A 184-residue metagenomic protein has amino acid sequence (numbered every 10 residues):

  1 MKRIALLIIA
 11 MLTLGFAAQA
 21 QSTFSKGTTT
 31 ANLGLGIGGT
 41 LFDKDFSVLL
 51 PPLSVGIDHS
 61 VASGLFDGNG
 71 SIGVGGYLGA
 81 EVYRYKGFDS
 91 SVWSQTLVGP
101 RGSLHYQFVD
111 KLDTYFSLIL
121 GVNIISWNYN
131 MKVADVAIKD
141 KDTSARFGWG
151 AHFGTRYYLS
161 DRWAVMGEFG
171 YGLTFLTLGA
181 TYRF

Functional and structural regions predicted by a protein language model:
M1-G27: Cleavable N-terminal export/targeting peptides
Q19-L65, G172, L176-R183: Short glycine/proline- and aromatic-enriched beta-strand/turn motifs that initiate or cap beta-hairpins
Q21-T28, A62-I72, F108-D113, L159-R162: Short loop/turn motifs that connect adjacent beta-strands in outer-membrane beta-barrel proteins
G27-T29, S47-L53, G70, V92-V98 (+2 more regions): Residues that define the transmembrane beta-barrel architecture of outer-membrane proteins
T29-L33, G70-G76, V98, T114-L120 (+3 more regions): Transmembrane beta-strands of outer-membrane beta-barrel proteins
L35-G39, L53-H59, L78-A80, P100-L104 (+3 more regions): Residues on the lipid-exposed face of transmembrane beta-strands in outer-membrane beta-barrel proteins
D43-V48, Y85-V92, W127-V136, G179-Y182: Outer-membrane beta-barrel translocator domains and adjoining extracellular loop/strand segments of Gram-negative
H105-T114, N123-N128, V136-F184: Gram-negative outer-membrane beta-barrel domains
